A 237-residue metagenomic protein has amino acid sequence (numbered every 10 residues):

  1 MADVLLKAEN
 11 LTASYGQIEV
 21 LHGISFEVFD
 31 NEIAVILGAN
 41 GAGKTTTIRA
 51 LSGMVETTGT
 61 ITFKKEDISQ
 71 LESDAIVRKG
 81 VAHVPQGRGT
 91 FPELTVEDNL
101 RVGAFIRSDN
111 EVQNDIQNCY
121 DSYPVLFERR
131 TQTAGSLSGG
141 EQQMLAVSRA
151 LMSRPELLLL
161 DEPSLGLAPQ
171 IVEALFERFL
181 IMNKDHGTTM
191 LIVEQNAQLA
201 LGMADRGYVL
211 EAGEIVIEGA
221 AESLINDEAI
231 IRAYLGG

Functional and structural regions predicted by a protein language model:
A2-G237: Glycine-rich phosphate-binding loops of nucleotide-dependent enzymes
